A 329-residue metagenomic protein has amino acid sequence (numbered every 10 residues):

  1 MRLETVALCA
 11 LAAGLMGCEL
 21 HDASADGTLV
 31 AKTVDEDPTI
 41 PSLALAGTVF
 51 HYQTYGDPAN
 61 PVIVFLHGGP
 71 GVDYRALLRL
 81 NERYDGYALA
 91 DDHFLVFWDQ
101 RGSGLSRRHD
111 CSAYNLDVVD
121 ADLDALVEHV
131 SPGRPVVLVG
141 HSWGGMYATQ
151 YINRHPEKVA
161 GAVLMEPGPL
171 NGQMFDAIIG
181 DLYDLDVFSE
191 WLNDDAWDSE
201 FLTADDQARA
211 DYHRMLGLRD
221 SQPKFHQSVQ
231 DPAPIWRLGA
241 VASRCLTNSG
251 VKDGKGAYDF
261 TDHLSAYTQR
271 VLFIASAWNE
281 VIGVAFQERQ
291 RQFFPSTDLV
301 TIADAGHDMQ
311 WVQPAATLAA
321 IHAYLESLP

Functional and structural regions predicted by a protein language model:
N60-G69: Short beta-strand element of the alpha/beta-hydrolase
D73-Y84: The serine-hydrolase catalytic nucleophile loop
A88-L105: Conserved alpha/beta-hydrolase
V118-P135: Conserved acidic catalytic loop of the alpha/beta-hydrolase fold
R134-I178: Conserved hydrolase catalytic core segment
L182-L185, W191-L272: Alpha/beta-hydrolase
T261, A266, V271-D298, I302: Conserved loop-alpha-helix segment in the C-terminal half of the alpha/beta-hydrolase fold that carries the catalytic
T297-P329: Catalytic active-site module of serine/aspartate enzymes centered on a nucleophile-bearing elbow/loop
